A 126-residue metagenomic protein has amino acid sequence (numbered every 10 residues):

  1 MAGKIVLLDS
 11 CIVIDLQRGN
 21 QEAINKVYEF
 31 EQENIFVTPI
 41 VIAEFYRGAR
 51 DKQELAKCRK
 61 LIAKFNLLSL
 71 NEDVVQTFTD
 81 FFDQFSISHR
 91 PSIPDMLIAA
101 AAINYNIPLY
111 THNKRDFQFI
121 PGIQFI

Functional and structural regions predicted by a protein language model:
M1-I5, A99, I103-I126: Acidic, PIN/NYN-like endoribonuclease modules and their adjacent C-terminal/linker elements
M1-V37, R47-K60: Short, well-structured N-terminal submotif of metal-dependent ribonuclease cores
L8-D9, V37-T38, P91-S92, N113: Histidine- and aromatic-rich ligand-binding microenvironments
D9-S10, F45, F78, A102 (+1 more regions): Generic structural signal for small/hydrophobic residues in well-ordered secondary structure, especially within
I12-V13, V41, V74, L97-I98 (+1 more regions): Alpha-helix capping/helix-boundary segments
V13-I14, A43-Y46, Q118, I126: Nucleotide phosphate-binding site architecture
E31, A63, I120-P121: Short, structured coil segments at secondary-structure junctions
N66-H112: Active-site neighborhoods of divalent-metal-dependent phosphate/nucleic-acid chemistry enzymes
